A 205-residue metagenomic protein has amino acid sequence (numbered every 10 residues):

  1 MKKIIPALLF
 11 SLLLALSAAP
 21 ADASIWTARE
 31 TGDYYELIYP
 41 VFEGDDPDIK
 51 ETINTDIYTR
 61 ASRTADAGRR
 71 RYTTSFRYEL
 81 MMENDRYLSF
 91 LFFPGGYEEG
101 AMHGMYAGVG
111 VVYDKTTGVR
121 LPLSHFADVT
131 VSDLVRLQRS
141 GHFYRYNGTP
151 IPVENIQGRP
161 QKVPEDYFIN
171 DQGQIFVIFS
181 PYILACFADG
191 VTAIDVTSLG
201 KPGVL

Functional and structural regions predicted by a protein language model:
M1-I4: Positively charged n-region of N-terminal signal peptides that target proteins for export
A7-L8, G100: Composition-driven detection of intrinsically disordered, low-complexity segments
L8-A15: Bacterial N-terminal signal peptides
A19-L205: Compositionally biased intrinsically disordered regions enriched in Thr/Gly
